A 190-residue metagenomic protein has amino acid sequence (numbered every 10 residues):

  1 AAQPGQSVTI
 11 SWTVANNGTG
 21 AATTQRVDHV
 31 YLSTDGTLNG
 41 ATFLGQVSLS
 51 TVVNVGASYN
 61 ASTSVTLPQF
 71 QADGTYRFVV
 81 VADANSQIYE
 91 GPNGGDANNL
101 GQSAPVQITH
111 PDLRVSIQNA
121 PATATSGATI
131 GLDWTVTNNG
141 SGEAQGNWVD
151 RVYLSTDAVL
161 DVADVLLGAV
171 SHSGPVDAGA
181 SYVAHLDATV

Functional and structural regions predicted by a protein language model:
A1-V190: Extracellular/luminal regions of secreted and cell-surface proteins that mediate adhesion/ECM remodeling
